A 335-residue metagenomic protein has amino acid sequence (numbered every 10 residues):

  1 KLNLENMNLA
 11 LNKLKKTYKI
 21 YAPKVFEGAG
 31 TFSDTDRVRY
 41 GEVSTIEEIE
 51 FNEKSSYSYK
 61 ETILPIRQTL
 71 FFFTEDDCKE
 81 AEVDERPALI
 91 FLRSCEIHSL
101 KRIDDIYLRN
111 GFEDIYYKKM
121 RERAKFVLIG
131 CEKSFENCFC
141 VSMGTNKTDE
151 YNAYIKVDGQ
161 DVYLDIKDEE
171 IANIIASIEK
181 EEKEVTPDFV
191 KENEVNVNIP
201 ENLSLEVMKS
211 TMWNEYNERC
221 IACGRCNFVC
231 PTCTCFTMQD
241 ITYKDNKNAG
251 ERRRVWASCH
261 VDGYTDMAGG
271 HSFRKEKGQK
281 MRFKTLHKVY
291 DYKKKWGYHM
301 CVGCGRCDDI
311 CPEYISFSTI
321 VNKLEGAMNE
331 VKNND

Functional and structural regions predicted by a protein language model:
K1-S204: Iron-sulfur-associated redox domains of electron-transfer enzymes in respiratory and anaerobic energy metabolism
N6-A10, C226, V255, S316: General structural feature for long, well-ordered alpha-helical segments within catalytic domains of soluble enzymes
K24-V25, T232-T234: Short, well-ordered beta-to-alpha junction loops that form the rim of enzyme active sites and present histidine/acidic
I199-E218, F236-D335: Ferredoxin-type iron-sulfur electron-transfer modules in oxidoreductases and energy-metabolism complexes
C220-P231: Oxyanion-binding "anion nests"
